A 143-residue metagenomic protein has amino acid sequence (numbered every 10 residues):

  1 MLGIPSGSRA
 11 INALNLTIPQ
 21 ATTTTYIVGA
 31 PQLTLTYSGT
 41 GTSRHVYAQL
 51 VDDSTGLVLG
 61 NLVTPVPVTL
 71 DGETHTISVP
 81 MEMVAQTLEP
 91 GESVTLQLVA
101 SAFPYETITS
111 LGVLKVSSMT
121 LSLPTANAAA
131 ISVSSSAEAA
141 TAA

Functional and structural regions predicted by a protein language model:
M1-A143: Glycine/threonine-rich phosphate-binding loop and adjacent beta-strand/alpha-helix elements that clamp
